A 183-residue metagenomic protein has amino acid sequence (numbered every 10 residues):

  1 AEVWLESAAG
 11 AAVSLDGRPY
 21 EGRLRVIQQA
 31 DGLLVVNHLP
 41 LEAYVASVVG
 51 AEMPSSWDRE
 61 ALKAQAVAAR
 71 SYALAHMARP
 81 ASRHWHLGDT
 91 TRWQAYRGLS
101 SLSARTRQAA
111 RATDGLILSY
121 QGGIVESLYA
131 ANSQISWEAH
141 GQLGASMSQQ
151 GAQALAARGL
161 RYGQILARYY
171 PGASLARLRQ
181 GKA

Functional and structural regions predicted by a protein language model:
A1-A183: Conserved, single-site charged/polar hotspot
